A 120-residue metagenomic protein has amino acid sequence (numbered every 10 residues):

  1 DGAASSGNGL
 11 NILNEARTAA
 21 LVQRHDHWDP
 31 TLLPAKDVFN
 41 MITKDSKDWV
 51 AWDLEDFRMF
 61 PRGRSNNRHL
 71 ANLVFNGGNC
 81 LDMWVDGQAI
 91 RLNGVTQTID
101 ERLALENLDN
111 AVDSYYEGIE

Functional and structural regions predicted by a protein language model:
D1-G2, L54: Fold-independent oxyanion-binding glycine-rich loops and adjacent beta-strand/coil segments at enzyme active sites
G2-D26, L32-A35, F39-N40: Active-site loop ensemble at the mouth of alpha/beta enzyme cores that anchors a bound cofactor
G7, R17, K36, T43-E120: Active-site microenvironment of metallo-dependent hydrolases
